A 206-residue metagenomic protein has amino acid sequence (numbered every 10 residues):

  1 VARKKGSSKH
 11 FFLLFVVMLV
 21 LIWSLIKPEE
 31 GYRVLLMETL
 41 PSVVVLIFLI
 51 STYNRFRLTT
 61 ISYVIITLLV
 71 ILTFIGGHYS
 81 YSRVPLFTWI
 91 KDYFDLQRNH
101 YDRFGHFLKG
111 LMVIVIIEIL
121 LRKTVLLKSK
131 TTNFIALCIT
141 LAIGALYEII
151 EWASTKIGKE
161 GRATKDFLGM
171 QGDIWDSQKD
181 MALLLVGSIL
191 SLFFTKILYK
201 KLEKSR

Functional and structural regions predicted by a protein language model:
V1-F15, L58: N-terminal membrane topogenic signal
V20, S24, I66-G76, I114 (+2 more regions): Alpha-helical transmembrane segments of multi-pass membrane proteins
W23-L36, I47-F56: Short, hydrophobic transmembrane alpha-helix segments
G31-L35, L86-F87, Y101, G144 (+1 more regions): Interfacial helix-loop-helix junctions of multi-pass membrane proteins
V34-L40, Q97-I117, I174-I189: Membrane-interface loop-to-helix entry segments
V44-Y53, L108-T124, K156-K159, A182-L198: Membrane-interfacial alpha-helical segments at the cytosolic side of multi-pass membrane proteins
L68-L72, K91-D102, F167-G172: Juxtamembrane helix-capping/reentrant segments at transmembrane boundaries
V125-L141: Internal alpha-helical transmembrane segments of multi-pass membrane proteins
